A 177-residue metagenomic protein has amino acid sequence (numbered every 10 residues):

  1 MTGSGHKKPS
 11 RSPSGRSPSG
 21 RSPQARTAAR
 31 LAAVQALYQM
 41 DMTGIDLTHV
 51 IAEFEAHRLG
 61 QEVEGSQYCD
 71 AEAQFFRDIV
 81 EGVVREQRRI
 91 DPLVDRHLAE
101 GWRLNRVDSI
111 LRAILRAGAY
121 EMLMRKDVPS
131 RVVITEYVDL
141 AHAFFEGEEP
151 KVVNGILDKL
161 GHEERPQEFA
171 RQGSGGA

Functional and structural regions predicted by a protein language model:
M1-A177: N-terminal interaction/assembly modules
